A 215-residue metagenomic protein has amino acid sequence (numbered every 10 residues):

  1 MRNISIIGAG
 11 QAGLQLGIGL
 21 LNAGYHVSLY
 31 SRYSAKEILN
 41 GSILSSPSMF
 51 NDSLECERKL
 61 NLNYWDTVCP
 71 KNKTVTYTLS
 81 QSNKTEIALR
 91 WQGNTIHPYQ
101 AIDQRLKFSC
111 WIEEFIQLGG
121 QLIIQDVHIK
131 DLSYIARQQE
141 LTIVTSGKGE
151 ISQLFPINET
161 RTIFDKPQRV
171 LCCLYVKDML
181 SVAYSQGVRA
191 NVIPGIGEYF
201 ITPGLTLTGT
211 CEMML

Functional and structural regions predicted by a protein language model:
S5-A9, I18-S42: Glycine-rich FAD pyrophosphate-binding loop
G13-L14: N-terminal Rossmann-fold NAD(P) dinucleotide-binding loop
L20, I43-L44, P156-T160: Short, glycine/charged-enriched secondary-structure capping and boundary segments
H26-V27, N63, Q121, L141: Residue-level detector of anion-binding/catalytic polar loops
E37-S82: N-terminal FAD cofactor-binding segment of flavoenzymes
K71-K73, T78-T95, A183-N191: Charged, glycine/proline-rich intrinsically disordered loops and linkers
N94-F115: Well-ordered mid-protein domain cores that form the structural environment of catalytic cofactors
C110-L215: Predominantly flavin-linked oxidoreductase catalytic cores and closely associated redox partners
